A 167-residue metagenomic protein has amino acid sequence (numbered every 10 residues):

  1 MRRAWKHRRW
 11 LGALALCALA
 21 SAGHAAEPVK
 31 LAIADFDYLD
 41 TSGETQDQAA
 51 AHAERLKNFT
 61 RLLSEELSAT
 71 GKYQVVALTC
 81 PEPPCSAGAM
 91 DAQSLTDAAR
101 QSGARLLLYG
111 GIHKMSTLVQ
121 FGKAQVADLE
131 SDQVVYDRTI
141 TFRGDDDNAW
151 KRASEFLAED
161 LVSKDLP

Functional and structural regions predicted by a protein language model:
R2, L19-A20, S86: Extended interaction regions within the primary functional domain
R2-G12: Bacterial N-terminal signal peptides that target proteins for export
G12-S21: Bacterial N-terminal signal peptides
A25-G43, T60-R61, E66-T70, T96-Q101 (+2 more regions): C-terminal/domain-edge helix-coil "capping" segments
T45-N58: Glycine- and acidic-residue-enriched helix-capping/strand-helix junction motifs
F59-T60, D91: Residue-level preference for nonpolar/small residues embedded in alpha-helices
S68-Y109: Short, solvent-exposed, polar/charged sequence segments at loop or secondary-structure edges
